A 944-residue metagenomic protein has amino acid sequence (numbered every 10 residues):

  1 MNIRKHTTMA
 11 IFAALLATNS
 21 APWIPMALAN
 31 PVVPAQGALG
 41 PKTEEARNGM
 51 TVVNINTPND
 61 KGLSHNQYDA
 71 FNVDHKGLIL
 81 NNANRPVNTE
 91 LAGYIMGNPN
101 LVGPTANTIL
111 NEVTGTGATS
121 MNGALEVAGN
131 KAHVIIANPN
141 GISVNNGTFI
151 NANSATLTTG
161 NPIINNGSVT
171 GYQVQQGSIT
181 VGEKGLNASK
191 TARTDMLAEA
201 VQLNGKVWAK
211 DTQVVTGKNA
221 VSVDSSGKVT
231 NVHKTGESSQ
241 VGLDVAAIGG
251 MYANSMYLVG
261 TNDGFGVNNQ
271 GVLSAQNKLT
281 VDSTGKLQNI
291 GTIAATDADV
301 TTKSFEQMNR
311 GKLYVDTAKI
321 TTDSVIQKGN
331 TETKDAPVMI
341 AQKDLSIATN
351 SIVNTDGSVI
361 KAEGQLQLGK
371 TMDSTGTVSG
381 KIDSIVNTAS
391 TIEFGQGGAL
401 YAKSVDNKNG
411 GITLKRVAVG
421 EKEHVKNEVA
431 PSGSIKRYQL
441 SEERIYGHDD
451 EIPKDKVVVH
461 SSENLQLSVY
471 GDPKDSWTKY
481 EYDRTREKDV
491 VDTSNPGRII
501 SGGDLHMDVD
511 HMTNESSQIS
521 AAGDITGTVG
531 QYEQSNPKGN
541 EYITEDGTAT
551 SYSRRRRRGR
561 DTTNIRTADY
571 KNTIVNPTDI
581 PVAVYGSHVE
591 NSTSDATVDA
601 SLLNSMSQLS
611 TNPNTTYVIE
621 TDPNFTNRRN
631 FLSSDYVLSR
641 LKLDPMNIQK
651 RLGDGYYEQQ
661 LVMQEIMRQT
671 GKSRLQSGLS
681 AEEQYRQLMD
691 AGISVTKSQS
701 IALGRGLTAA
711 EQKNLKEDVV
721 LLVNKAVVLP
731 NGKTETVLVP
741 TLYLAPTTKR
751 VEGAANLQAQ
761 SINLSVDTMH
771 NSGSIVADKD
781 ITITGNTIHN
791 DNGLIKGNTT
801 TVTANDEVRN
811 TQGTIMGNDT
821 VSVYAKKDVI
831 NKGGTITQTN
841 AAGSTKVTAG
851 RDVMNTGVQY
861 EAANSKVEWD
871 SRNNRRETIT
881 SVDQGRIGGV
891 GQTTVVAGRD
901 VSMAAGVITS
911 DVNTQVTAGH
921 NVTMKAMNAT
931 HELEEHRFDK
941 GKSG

Functional and structural regions predicted by a protein language model:
N2-K5, A17-S274: Solvent-exposed adhesion/ligand-recognition segments of exported proteins
K5-H6, G732: Residues at the start of alpha-helices and the adjacent loop-to-helix junctions
T7-L15: Sec-dependent N-terminal signal peptides
N19, P25, G177-V181, G185 (+3 more regions): Binding/recognition "hotspot" determinant
